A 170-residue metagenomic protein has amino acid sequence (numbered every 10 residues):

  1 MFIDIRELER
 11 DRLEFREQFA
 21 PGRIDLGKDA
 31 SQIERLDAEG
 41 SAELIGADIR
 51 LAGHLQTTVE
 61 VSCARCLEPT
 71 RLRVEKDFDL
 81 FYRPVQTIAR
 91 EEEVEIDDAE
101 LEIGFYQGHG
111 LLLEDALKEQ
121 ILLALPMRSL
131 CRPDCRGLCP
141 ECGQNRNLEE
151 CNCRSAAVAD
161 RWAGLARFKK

Functional and structural regions predicted by a protein language model:
M1-K170: Structured interface patches
